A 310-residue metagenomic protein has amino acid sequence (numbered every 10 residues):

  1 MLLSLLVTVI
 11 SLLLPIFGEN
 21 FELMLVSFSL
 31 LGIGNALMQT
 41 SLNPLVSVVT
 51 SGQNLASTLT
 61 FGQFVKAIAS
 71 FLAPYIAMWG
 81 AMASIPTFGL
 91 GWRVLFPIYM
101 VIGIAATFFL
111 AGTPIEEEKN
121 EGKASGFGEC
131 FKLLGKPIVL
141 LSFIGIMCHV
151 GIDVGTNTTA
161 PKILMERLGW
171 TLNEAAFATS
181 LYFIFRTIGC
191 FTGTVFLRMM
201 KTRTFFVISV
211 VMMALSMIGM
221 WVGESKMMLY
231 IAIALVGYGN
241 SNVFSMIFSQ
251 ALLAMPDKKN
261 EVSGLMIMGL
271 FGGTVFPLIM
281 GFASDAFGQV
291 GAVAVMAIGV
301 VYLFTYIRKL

Functional and structural regions predicted by a protein language model:
M1, G189-T202, S284: Helix-to-loop junctions at the C-terminal end of transmembrane segments in multipass secondary transporters
L6-E19, M212-E224: C-terminal ends and interior cores of transmembrane alpha-helices in multi-pass membrane transporters/permeases
F17-E22, G169, K201, G223-E224 (+1 more regions): Helix-breaking motifs and short loop linkers at transmembrane-helix boundaries and internal kinks in secondary membrane
S27-F64: Cytoplasmic helix-loop-helix junction between adjacent transmembrane helices in 12-TM secondary transporters
L37-S51, S241-P256: Intracellular juxtamembrane helix-capping segments at the cytosolic ends of symmetry-related transmembrane helices
S57-P114: Helix-loop-helix hairpin linking two adjacent transmembrane segments in secondary transporters
L133-S180, T187-C190: Extracytoplasmic gate region of multi-pass secondary transporters
M200-I247: C-terminal transmembrane helical hairpin of 12-TM major facilitator-type secondary transporters
